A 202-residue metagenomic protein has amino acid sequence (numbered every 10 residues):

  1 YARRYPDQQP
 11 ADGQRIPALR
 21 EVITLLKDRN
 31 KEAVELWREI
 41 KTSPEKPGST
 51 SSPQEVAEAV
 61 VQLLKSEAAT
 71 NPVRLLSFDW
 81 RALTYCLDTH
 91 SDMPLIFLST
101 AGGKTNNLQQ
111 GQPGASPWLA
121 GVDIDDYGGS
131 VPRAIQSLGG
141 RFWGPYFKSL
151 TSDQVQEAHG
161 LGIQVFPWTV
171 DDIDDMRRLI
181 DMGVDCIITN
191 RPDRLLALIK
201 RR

Functional and structural regions predicted by a protein language model:
Y1-G102, A115-Y127, Q136-Y146, H159-L161: Metal-dependent phosphodiesterase/phospholipase catalytic core, i.e., the His/Asp/Glu-rich active-site region
L98-S99, T105-R202: C-terminal active-site rim and adjoining tail of enzyme catalytic domains
